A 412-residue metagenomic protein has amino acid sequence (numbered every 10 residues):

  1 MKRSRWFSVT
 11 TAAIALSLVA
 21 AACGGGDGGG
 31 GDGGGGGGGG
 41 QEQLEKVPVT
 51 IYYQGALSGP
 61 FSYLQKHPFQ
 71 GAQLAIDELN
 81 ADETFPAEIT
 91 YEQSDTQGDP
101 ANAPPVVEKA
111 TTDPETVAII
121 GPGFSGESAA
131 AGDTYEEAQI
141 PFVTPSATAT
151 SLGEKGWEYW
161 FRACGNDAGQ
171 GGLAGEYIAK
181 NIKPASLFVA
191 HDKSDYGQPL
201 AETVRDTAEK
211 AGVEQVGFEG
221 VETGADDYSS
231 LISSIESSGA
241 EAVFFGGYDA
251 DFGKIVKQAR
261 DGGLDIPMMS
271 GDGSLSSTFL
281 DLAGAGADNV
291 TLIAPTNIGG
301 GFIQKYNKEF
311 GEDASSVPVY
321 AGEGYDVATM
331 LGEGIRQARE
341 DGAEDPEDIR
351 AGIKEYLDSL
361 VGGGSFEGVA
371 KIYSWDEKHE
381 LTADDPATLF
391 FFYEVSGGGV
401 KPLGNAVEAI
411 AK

Functional and structural regions predicted by a protein language model:
K2-F7, C23-K412: Extracytosolic ligand-binding ectodomains
W6-L16: Sec-dependent N-terminal signal peptides
S17-A22: C-terminal motif of bacterial Sec signal peptides marking the signal peptidase cleavage site
